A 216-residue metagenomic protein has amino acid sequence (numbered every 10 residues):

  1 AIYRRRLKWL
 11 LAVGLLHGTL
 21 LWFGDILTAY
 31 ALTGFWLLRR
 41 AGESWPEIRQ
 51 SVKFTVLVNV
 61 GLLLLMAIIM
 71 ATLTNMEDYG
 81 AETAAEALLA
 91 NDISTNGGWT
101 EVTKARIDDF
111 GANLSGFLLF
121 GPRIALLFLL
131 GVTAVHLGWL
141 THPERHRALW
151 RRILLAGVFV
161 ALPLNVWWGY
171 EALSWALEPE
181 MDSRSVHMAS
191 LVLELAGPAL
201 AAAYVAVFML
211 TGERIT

Functional and structural regions predicted by a protein language model:
I2-I68: Internal alpha-helical transmembrane segments
T19, F23, L114-A125, L191-A199: Hydrophobic alpha-helical transmembrane segments of multi-pass membrane proteins
Y30-F35, A125-F128, L195-A206: Alpha-helical transmembrane segments of multi-pass membrane proteins
R39-W45, V132-P143, F208-T216: Structural signal for the C-terminal ends of transmembrane alpha-helices and the immediately following loop
R49-F54, T141-V160: Interfacial segments of alpha-helical transmembrane regions
F54-V132: Long hydrophobic alpha-helical segments that form multi-pass transmembrane helix bundles in integral membrane proteins
A161-W175, A199-A201: Transmembrane alpha-helix/helix-exit interface in multi-pass inner-membrane proteins
E180-T216: Alpha-helical transmembrane segments of multi-pass integral membrane proteins
